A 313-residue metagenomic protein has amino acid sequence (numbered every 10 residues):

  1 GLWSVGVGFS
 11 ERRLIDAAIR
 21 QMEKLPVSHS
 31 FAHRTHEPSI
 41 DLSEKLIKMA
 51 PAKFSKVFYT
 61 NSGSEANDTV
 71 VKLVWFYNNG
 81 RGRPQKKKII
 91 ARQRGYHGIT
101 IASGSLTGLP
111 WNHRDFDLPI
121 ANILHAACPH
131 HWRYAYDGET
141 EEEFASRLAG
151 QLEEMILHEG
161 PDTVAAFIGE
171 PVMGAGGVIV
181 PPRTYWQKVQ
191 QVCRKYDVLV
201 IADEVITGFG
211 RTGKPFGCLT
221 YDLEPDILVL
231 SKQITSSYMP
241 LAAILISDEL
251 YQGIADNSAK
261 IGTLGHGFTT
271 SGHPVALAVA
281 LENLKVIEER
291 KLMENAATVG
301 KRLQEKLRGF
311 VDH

Functional and structural regions predicted by a protein language model:
G1-H313: Conserved N-terminal phosphate-binding loop of PLP-dependent enzymes in the Aspartate aminotransferase
